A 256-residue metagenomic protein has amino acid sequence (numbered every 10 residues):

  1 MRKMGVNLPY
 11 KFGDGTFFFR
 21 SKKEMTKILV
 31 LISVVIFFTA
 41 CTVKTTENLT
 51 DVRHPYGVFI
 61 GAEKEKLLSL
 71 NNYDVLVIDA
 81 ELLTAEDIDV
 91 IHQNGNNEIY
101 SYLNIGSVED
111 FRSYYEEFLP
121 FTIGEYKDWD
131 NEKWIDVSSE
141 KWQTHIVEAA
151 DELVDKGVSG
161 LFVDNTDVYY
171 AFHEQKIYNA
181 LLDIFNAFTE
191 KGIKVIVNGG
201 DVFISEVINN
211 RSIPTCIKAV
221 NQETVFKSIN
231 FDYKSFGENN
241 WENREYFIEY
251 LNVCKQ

Functional and structural regions predicted by a protein language model:
M1-M4: Methionine residue identity
T26-L31: Sec-dependent signal peptide recognition, specifically the positively charged N-region followed immediately by
T39-A40: C-terminal motif of bacterial Sec signal peptides marking the signal peptidase cleavage site
T45-Q256: Glycan-processing catalytic domains of CAZymes
